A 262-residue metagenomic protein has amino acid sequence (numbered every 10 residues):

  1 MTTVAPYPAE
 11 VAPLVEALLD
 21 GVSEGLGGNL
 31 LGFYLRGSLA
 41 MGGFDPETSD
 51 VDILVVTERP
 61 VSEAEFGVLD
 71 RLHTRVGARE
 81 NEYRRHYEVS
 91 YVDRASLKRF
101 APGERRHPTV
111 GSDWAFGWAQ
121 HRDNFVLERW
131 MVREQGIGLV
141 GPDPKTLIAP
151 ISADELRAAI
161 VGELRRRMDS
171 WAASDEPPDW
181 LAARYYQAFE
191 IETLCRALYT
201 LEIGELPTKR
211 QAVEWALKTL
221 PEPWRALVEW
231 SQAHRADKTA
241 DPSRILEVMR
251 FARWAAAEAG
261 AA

Functional and structural regions predicted by a protein language model:
M1-A5, V55, H234-K238: Glycine- and acidic
M1-Y34, A64-F66, A262: Helical scaffold of the NTase/Pol beta-like nucleotidyltransferase catalytic core
T2-V4, R71-R184, I191, A197: Conserved NTP/Mg2+-binding pocket subregion across the NTase superfamily
T3-Y7, T57, V61-A64, A182-Y186 (+2 more regions): Conserved aromatic-histidine-acidic binding/catalytic patches
G27-N29, E47, N81-R85: Short helix-terminating capping/connector loops at secondary-structure junctions
L35-R71, R85-Y91: Catalytic metal-binding acidic patch
R133-A262: Nucleotidyltransferase catalytic cores
